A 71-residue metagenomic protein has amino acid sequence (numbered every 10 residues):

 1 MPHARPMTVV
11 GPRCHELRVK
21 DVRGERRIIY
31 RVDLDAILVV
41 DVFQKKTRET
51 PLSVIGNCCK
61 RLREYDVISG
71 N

Functional and structural regions predicted by a protein language model:
M1-E25, L34-I37, F43-N71: Basic, Lys/Arg-enriched alpha-helical interface segments
I28: Hydrophobic/aromatic beta-strand elements that line small-molecule binding cavities or substrate pockets in beta-rich
R31: Phosphoinositide-dependent membrane-docking surfaces
